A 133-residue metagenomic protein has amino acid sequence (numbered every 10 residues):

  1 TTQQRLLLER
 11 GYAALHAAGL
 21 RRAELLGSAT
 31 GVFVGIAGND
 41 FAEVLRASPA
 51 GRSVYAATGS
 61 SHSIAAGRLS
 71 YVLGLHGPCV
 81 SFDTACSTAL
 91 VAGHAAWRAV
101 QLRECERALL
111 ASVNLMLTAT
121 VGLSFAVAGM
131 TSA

Functional and structural regions predicted by a protein language model:
T1-A133: Cys-dependent condensing catalytic cores that perform Claisen condensation/acyl-transfer in fatty-acid/polyketide
